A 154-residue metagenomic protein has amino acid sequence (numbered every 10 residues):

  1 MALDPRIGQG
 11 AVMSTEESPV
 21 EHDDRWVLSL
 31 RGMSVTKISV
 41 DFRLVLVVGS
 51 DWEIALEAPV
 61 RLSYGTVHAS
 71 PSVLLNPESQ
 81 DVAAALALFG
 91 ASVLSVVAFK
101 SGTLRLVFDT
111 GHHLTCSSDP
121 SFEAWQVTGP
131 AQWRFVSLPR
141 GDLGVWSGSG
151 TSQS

Functional and structural regions predicted by a protein language model:
A2-S154: Surface-exposed, interaction-prone regions used to assemble/regulate multi-protein complexes
